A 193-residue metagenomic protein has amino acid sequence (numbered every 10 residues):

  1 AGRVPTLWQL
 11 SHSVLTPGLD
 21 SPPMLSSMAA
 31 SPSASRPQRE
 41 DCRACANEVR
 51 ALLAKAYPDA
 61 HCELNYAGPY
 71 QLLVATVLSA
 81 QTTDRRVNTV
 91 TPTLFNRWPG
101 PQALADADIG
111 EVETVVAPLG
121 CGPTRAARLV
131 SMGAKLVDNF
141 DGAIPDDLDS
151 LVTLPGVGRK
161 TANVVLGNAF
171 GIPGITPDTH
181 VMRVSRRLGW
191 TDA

Functional and structural regions predicted by a protein language model:
A1-V4, V14, D20: Acidic, Ala/Val/Gly-enriched low-complexity intrinsically disordered segments
Q9: Detector for the Zn2+-coordinating histidines of canonical Cys2His2
S13-T16, R85: Alpha-helical and His/Cys-centered functional microenvironments
A30: Basic Arg/Gly/Lys-rich low-complexity intrinsically disordered segments
A34-A193: Catalytic cores of DNA base-excision repair glycosylases
